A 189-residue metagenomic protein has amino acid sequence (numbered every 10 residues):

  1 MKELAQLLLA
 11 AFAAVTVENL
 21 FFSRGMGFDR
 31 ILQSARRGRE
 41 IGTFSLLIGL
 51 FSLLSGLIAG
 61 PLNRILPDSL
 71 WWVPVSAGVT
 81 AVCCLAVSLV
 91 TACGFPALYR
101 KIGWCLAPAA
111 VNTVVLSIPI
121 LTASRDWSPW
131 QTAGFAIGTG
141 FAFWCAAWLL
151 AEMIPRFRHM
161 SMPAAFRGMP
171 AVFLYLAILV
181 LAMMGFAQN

Functional and structural regions predicted by a protein language model:
M1, W127-N189: C-terminal transmembrane helix-loop-helix hairpin of multi-pass membrane proteins
M1-L8, P61-W72, I120-A133, A187-N189: Helix-coil boundary and interhelical linker segments in multi-pass alpha-helical membrane proteins
Q6-F21, D68-V82, A133-A146: Structural signature of hydrophobic alpha-helical transmembrane segments
L8-G27, L46-L54, L174-M183: The first (N-terminal) embedded transmembrane alpha-helix
S23-R39, L85-Y99, L150-S161: C-terminal ends of transmembrane helices
R36-G49, W71-G78, L98-A110, A165-P170: Cytoplasmic-side transmembrane-helix entry/capping segments in multi-pass membrane proteins
L47-G56, W104-I120, G168-V180: Small-residue-rich segments of transmembrane alpha-helices in multi-pass membrane proteins, especially helix faces
S88-T139: Membrane-proximal helix-loop-helix units in multi-pass membrane proteins
